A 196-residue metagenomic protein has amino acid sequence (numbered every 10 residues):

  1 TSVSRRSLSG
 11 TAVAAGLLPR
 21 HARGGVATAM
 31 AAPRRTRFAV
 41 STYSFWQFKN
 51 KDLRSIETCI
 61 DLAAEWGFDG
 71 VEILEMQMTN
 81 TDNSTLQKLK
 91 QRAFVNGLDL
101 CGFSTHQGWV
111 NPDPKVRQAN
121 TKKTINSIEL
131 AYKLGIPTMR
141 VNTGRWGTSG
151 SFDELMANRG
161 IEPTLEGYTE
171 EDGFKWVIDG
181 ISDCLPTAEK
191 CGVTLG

Functional and structural regions predicted by a protein language model:
T1-G16: N-terminal secretory signal peptides and thylakoid transit peptides that target proteins across membranes
V13-L18, A32, R92-D99, V110-G196: Active-site acidic/histidine proton-transfer and metal-coordination neighborhood in alpha/beta enzyme cores
H21-T42, K49: C-terminal segment of N-terminal export signals and the immediately downstream linker at the start of the mature
Q47-L53, L74-T85, G108-P112, G147-G150: Acidic-and-aromatic substrate-binding clefts and catalytic sites of carbohydrate-active enzymes
L53-E57, N83-Q87, P114, T121 (+1 more regions): Structural motif corresponding to alpha-helix initiation and N-cap regions
E57-L74: Catalytic domains of carbohydrate-active enzymes, especially glycoside hydrolases
D82-N96: Aromatic-lined substrate-binding rim segments of carbohydrate-active enzymes
